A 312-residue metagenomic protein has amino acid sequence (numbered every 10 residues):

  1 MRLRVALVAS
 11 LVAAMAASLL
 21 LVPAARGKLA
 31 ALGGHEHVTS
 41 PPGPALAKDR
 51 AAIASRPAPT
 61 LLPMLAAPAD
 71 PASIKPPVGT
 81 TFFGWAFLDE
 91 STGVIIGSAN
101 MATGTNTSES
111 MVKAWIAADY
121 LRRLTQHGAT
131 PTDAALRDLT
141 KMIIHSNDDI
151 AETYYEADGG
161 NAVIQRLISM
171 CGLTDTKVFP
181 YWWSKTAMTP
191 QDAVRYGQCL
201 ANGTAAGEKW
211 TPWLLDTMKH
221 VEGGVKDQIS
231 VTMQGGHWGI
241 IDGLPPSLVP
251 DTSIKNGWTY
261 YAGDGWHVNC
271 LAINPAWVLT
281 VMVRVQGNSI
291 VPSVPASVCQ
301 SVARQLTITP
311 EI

Functional and structural regions predicted by a protein language model:
M1-K28: Secretory targeting and sorting signals
R4-V5, G27-E90, E156-I312: Penicillin-recognizing serine hydrolase domain
G93, G104-A129, M142, L279: Active-site SXXK
G93-T103, T174-D175: Glycine/charged-rich beta-loop-alpha catalytic/anionic-binding loops adjacent to active sites
A99-N106, F179-W183: A short glycine/serine-rich beta->alpha loop
M111-A114, I144, D148, A187-V194: Short alpha-helical patches at coil-to-helix transitions and adjacent helical residues in well-structured domains
L121, A151, V194-Q198: Amphipathic alpha-helical segments within well-ordered protein domains
L124-K177, T189: Conserved catalytic neighborhood of penicillin-recognizing serine enzymes
